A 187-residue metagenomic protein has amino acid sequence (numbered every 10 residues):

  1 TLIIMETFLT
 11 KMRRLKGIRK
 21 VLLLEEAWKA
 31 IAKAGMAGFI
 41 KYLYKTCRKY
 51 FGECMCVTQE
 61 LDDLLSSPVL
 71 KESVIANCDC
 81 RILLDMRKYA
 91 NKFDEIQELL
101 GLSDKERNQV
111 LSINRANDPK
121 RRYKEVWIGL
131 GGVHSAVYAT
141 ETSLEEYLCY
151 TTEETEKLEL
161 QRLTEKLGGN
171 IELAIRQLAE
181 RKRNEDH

Functional and structural regions predicted by a protein language model:
T1-N108: Conserved P-loop NTPase motor cores
I3-R14, S112-H187: Conserved P-loop NTPase motor module
